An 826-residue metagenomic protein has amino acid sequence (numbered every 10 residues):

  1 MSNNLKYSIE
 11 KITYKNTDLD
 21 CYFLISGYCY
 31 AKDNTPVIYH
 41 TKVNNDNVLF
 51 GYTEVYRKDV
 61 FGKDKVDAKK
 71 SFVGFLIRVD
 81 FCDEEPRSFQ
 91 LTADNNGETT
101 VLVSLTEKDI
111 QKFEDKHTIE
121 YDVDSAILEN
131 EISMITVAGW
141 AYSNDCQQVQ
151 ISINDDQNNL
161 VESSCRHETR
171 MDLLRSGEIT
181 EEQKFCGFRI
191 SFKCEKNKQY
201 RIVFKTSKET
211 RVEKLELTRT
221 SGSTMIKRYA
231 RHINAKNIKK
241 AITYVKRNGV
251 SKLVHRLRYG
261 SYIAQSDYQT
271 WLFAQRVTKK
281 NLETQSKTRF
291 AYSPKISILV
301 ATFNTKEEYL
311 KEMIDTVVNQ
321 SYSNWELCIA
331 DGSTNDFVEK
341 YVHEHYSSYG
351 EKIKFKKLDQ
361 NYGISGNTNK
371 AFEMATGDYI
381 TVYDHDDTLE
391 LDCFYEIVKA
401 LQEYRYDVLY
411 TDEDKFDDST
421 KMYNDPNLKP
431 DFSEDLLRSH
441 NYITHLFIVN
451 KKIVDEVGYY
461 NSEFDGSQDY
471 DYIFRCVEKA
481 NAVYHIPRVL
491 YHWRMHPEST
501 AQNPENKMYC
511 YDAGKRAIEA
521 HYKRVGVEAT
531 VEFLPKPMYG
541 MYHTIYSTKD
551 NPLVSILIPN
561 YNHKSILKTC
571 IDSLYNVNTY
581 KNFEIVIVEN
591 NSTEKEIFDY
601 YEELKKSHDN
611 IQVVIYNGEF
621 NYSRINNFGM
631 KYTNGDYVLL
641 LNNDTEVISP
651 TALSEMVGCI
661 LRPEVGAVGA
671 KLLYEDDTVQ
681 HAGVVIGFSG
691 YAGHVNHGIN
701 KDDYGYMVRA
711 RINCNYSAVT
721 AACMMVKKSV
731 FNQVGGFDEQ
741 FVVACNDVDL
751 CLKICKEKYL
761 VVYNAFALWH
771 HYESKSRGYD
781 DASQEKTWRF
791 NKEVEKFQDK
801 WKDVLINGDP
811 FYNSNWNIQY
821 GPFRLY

Functional and structural regions predicted by a protein language model:
M1-Y244, N248, R289: Basic, ligand-binding patches in group-transfer machinery, especially extracytoplasmic/periplasmic segments
K246-T316, E519, K523-N576: N-proximal low-complexity "stem/linker" segments adjacent to membrane-targeting elements
S323, D331-K340, Q360, I587-Y600 (+1 more regions): A conserved acidic beta->alpha catalytic loop
L358-A375, Y616-T633: Glycine-rich, basic loop-to-helix element that forms the pyrophosphate-binding segment of sugar-nucleotide handling
S365, P426-K452, D465, S623-R624 (+2 more regions): A recurrent flexible, glycine/aromatic-enriched loop bordering the glycosyltransferase active site that acts as
I380, V638: Short aromatic/hydrophobic "clamp" motif used to bind/position activated sugar donors
T388, D392-Y423, T645-Y691: Conserved donor NDP-sugar-binding/catalytic core segment of glycosyltransferases
I453, E463-V489, I518, A652-M656 (+2 more regions): A short, conserved alpha-helix in the catalytic core of glycosyltransferases
